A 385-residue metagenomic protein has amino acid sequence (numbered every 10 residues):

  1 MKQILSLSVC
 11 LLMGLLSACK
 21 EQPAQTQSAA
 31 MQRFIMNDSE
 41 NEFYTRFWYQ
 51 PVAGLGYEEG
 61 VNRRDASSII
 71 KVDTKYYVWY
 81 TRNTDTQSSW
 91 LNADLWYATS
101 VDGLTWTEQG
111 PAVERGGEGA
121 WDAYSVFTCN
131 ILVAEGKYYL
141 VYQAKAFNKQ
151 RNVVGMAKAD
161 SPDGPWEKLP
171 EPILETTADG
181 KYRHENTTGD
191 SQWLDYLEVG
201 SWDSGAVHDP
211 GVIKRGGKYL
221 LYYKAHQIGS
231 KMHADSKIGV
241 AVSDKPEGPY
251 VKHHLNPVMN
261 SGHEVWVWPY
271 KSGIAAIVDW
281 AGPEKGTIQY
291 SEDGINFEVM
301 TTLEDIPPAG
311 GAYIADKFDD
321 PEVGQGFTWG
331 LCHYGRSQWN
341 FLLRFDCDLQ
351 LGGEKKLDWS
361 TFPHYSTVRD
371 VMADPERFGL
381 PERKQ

Functional and structural regions predicted by a protein language model:
K2-C10: Sec-dependent signal peptide recognition, specifically the positively charged N-region followed immediately by
L15-A18: C-terminal motif of bacterial Sec signal peptides marking the signal peptidase cleavage site
E21-Q385: Carbohydrate-active catalytic/glycan-binding domains of CAZyme proteins, especially the secreted or lumenal ectodomains
